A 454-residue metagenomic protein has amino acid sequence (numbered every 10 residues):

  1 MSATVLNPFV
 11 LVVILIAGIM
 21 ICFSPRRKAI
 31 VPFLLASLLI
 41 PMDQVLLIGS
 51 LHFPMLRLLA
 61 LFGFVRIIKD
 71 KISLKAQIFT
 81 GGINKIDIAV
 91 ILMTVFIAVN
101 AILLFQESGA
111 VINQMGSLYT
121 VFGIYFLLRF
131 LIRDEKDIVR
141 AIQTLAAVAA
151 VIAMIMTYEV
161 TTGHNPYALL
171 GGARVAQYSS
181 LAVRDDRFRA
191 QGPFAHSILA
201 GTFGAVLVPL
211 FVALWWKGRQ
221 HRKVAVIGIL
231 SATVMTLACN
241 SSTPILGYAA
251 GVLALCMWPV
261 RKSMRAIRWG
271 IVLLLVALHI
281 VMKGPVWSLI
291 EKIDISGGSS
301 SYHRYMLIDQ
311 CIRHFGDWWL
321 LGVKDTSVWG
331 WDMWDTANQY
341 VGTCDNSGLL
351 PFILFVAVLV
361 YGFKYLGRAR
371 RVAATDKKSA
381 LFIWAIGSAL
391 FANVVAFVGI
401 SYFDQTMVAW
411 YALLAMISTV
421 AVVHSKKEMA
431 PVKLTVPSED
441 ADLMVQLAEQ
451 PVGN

Functional and structural regions predicted by a protein language model:
V13-G18, T94-I102, I142-A173, Q177-W258 (+4 more regions): Alpha-helical transmembrane segments of multi-pass inner-membrane proteins
I21, A29-I48, M55-F122: N-terminal hydrophobic segments of proteins, predominantly signal-anchor/transmembrane helices of inner/organellar
I30, G82-M93, G109, G116-L118 (+2 more regions): Interfacial loop-to-transmembrane-helix boundary motif in multi-pass membrane proteins
I48, V286-L350, L366-K378: Long extracytoplasmic/lumenal interhelical loops at the membrane interface of multi-pass membrane proteins
F62, I386-V394, S401-N454: Transmembrane alpha-helices of multi-pass inner-membrane enzymes
V151-M154, E159-P166, L237-C239, L255-S299 (+3 more regions): A membrane-periplasm/extracellular boundary helix in multi-pass inner-membrane enzymes that assemble envelope glycans
G192-I198, A232-L237, S241-S242, L321 (+3 more regions): A conserved mid-to-late transmembrane alpha helix and its immediate loop/hinge that forms the functional core
Q220, V224, A249-M257, L349-V394: Hydrophobic transmembrane alpha-helices and their immediate junctions
